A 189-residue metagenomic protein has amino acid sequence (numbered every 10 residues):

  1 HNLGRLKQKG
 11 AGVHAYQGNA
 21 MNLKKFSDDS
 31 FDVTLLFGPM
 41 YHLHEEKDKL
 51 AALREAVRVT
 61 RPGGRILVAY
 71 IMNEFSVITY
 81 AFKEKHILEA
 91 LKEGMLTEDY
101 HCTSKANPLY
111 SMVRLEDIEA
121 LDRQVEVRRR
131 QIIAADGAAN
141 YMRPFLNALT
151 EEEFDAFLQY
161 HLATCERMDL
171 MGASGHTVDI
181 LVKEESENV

Functional and structural regions predicted by a protein language model:
H1-L23: Class I SAM-dependent methyltransferase SAM/SAH-binding core
M21-T34: A short acidic, Gly/Pro-enriched loop at the edge of an enzyme's catalytic core that lines a small-molecule cofactor
D32-K47: A short SAM/SAH-binding and catalytic strip from SAM-dependent methyltransferases
L50-R65: A short glycine-rich, Lys/Arg-flanked "PGG" loop and its adjoining helix->strand segment in the class I
R65-M95: Conserved class I S-adenosyl-L-methionine
I87-Y110: C-terminal alpha-helical "lid/dimerization" subdomain adjacent to the S-adenosyl-L-methionine
N107-E126, I132: Short alpha-helix
R130-V189: A C-terminal cap/extension of S-adenosyl-L-methionine-dependent methyltransferases that defines the acceptor-substrate
